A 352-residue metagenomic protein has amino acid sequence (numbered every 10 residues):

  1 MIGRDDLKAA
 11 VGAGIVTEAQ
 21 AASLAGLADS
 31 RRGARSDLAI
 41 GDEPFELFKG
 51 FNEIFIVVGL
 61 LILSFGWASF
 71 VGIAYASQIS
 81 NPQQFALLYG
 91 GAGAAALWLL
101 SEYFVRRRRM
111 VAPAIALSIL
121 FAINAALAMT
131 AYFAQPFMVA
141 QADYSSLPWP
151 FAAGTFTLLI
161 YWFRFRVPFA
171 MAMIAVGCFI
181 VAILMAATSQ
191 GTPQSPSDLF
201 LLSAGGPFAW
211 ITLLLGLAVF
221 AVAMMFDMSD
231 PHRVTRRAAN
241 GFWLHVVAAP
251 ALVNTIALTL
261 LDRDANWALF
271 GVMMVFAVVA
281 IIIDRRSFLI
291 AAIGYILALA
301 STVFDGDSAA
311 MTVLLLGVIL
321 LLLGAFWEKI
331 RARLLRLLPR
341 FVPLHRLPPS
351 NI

Functional and structural regions predicted by a protein language model:
M1-I352: Alpha-helical multi-pass membrane segments and their bilayer interfacial helix-loop junctions
